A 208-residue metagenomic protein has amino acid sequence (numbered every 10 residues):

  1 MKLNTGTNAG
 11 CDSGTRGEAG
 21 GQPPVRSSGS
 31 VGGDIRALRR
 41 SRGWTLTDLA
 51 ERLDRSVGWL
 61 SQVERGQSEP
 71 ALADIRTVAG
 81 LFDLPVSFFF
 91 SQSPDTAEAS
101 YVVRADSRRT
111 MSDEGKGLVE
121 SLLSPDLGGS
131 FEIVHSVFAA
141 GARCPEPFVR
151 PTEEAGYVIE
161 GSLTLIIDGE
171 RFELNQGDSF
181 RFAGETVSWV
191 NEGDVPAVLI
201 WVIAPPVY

Functional and structural regions predicted by a protein language model:
K2, G33-R52: Short basic helix-loop element that most often maps to the first helix and adjoining turn of HTH DNA-binding modules
K2-S30: A detector for short, charged/polar N-terminal pre-domain segments
D54, A73-F88: DNA major-groove recognition helix of helix-turn-helix/homeodomain DNA-binding modules
R55-P70: Recognition helix of helix-turn-helix/homeodomain-like DNA-binding domains that insert into the DNA major groove
A105-E146, E153, I203, V207: A short glycine-rich, His/Asp/Glu-containing loop-to-beta-strand
L118, L127, N175, G184-Y208: Ligand-binding loop in jelly-roll beta-barrel domains
L123, D168-E185: Short acidic-glycine-tyrosine-enriched beta hairpin
P151-D168: Glycine- and acidic-residue-biased ligand/ion/polar-headgroup-sensing regions
